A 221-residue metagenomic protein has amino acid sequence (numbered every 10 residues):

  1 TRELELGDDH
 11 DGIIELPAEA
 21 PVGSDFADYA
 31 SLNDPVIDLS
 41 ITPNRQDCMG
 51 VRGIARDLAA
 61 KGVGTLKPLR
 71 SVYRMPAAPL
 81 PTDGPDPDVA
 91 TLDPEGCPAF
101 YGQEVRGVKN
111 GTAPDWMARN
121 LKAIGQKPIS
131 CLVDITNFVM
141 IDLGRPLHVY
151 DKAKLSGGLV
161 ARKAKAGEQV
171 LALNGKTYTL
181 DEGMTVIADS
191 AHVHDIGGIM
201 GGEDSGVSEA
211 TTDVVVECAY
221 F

Functional and structural regions predicted by a protein language model:
T1-P21, N110-G111, V133, Y178-F221: Conserved catalytic alpha/beta cores of large enzymes that bind or transform nucleotide phosphates and polynucleotides
T1-P81, V215: Phosphate-backbone binding interfaces of nucleic-acid-interacting proteins
V22-F26, P87-T91, L171-N174, G197-E203: Glycine-rich, charged/polar anion/phosphate-binding loops that engage phosphate groups from diverse ligands
D28-L32, G50, A59, P94-P98 (+4 more regions): Solvent-exposed alpha-helices and their adjacent loops that cap or buttress functional pockets in soluble metabolic
V36-S40, G50, D57, G102-E104 (+8 more regions): Structured core elements
P43-V63, G125-V149, A191-E209: Conserved phosphate/anionic-ligand binding catalytic regions in large, soluble enzymes, centered on
G62, L66-E168: Glycine/proline-enriched, intrinsically flexible loops and inter-domain linkers
A164-E182: A structural-propensity feature for long, helix-poor, extended segments
